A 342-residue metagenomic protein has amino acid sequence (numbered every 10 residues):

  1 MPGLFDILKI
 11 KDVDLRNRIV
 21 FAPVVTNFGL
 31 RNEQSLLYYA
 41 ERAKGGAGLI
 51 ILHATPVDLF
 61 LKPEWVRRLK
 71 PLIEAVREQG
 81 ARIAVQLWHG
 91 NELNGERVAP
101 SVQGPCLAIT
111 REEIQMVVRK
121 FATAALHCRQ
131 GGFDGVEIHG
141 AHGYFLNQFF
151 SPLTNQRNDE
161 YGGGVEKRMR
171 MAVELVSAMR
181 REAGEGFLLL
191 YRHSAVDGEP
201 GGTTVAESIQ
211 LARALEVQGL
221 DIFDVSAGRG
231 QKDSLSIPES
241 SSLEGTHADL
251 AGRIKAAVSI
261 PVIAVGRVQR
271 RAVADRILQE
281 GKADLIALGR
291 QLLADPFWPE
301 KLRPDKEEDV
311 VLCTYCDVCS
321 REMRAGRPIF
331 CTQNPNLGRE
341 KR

Functional and structural regions predicted by a protein language model:
M1-R342: Flavin-dependent oxidoreductase catalytic cores
